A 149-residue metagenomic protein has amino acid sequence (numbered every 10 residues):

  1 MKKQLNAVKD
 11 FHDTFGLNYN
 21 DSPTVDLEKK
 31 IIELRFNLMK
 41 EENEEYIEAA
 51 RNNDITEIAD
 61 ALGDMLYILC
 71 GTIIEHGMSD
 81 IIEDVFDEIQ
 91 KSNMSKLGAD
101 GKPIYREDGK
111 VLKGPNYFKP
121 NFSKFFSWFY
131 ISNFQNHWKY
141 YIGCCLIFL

Functional and structural regions predicted by a protein language model:
M1-F134, W138, F148-L149: Flexible "arm" and connector segments at domain edges
C144-C145: Cysteine-centered motifs
